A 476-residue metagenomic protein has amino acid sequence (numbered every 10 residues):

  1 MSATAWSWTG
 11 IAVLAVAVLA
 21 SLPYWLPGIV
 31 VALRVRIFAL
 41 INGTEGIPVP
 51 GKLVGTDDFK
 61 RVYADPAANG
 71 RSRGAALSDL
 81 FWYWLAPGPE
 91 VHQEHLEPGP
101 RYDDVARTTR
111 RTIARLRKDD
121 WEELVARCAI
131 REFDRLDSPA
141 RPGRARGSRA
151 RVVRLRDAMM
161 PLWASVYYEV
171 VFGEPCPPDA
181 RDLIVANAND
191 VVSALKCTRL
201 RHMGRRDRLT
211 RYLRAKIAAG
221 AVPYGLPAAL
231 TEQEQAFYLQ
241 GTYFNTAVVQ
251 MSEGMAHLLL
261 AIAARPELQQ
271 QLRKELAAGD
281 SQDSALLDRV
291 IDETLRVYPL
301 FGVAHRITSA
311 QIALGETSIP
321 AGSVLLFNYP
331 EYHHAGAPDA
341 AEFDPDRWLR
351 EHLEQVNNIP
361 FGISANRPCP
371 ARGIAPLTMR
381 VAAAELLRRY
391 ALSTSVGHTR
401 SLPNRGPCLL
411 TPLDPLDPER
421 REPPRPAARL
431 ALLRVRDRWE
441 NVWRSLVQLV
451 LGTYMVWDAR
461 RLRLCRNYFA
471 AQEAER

Functional and structural regions predicted by a protein language model:
M1-E97, C465-R466, A471-A474: N-terminal membrane-proximal hinge/A-helix region immediately C-terminal to the signal-anchor transmembrane segment
A17-V18, S72-A218, R444-R476: Cytochrome P450 catalytic-domain helical core, especially the substrate-recognition surface and oxygen-activation
L226-D280, M379: Central I-helix of cytochrome P450 enzymes
G279-G315: Conserved cytochrome P450 K-helix E-x-x-R motif and the immediately C-terminal K′/meander segment
N328-H352: Conserved cytochrome P450 K-helix/beta-meander segment immediately N-terminal to the heme-binding cysteine loop
W348-R405: Cytochrome P450 heme-thiolate "Cys pocket" and heme-binding signature region
I359, Y390-S393, G397-R476: Long, compositionally biased intrinsically disordered regions
